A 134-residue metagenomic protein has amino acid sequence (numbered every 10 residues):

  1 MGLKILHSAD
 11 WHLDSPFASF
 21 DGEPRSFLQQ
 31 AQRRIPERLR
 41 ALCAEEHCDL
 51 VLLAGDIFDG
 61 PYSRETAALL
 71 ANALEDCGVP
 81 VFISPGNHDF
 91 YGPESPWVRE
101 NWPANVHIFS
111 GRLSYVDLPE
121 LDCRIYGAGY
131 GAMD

Functional and structural regions predicted by a protein language model:
M1-L6: Extreme N-terminal starter segment of soluble prokaryotic enzymes
S8, A54, S84, Y126-A128: Short hydrophobic segments within beta-strands
A9-D14: Short polar catalytic/cofactor-binding loops
S15-S19: N-terminal donor/sugar-recognition subdomains of glycan-related enzymes, prototypically the membrane-proximal stem
D21-V116: Core catalytic region of metal-dependent phosphoesterases/phosphodiesterases, especially metallo-beta-lactamase-like
P119-D134: Binuclear metal-dependent hydrolase catalytic cores centered on His/Asp/Glu-rich metal-binding motifs
